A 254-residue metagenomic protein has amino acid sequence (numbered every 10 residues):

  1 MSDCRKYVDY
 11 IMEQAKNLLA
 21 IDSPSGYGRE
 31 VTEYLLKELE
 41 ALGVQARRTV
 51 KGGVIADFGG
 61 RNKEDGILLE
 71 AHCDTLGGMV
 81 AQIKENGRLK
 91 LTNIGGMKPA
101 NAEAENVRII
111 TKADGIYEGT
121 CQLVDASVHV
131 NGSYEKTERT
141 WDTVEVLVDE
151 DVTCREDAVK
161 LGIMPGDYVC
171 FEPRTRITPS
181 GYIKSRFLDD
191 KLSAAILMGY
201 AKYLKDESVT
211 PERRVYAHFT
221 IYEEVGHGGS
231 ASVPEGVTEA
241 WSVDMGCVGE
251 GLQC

Functional and structural regions predicted by a protein language model:
M1-C254: N-terminal hydrophobic/helix-forming segments and targeting peptides
